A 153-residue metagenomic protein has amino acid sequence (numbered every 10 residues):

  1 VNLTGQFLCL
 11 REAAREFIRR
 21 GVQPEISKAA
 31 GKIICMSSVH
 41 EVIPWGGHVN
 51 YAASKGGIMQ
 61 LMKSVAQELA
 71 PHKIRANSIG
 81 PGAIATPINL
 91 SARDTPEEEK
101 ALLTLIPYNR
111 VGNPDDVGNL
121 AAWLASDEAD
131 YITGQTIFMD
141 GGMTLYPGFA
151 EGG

Functional and structural regions predicted by a protein language model:
L10, S54, M62: Active-site helix of classical SDR
R15, Q67-P71, D130: Alpha-helical segment proximal to the catalytic Tyr-Lys
S38: Residue(s) in the substrate-gating loop at a strand-loop-helix junction that position the organic substrate next
I43, A122, T133-G153: Short C-terminal tail/terminal secondary-structure segment of NAD(P)H-dependent dehydrogenase/reductase domains
P44-H48, A70, G148: Active-site "substrate specificity/gating" loop of NAD(P)-dependent dehydrogenases, especially the short-chain
M59, G80-S91: Short, flexible catalytic-loop segment of classical short-chain dehydrogenase/reductase
S78, E97-E128, I132, M139-G141: C-terminal helical subdomain
